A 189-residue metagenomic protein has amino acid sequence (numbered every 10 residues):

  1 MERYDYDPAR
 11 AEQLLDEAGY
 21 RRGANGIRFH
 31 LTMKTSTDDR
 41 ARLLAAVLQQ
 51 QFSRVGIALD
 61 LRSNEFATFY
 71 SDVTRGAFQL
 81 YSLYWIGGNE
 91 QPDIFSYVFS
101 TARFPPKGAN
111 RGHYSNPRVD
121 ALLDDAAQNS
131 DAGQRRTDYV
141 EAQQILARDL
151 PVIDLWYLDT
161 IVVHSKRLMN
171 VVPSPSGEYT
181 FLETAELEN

Functional and structural regions predicted by a protein language model:
M1-A18, T37-L43: Structural transition elements
A9, D39-Q50, Y70-N189: Detector for C-terminal structural segments
L15, L48-S53: Hydrophobic alpha-helical packing residues
A18-H30: Short helix/loop segment immediately N-terminal to the Walker
R21-G23, S53-A67: Short, well-structured beta-strand/strand-turn elements
R28-T37, L59-R62, Q79-L80: Short, well-ordered beta-strand elements
